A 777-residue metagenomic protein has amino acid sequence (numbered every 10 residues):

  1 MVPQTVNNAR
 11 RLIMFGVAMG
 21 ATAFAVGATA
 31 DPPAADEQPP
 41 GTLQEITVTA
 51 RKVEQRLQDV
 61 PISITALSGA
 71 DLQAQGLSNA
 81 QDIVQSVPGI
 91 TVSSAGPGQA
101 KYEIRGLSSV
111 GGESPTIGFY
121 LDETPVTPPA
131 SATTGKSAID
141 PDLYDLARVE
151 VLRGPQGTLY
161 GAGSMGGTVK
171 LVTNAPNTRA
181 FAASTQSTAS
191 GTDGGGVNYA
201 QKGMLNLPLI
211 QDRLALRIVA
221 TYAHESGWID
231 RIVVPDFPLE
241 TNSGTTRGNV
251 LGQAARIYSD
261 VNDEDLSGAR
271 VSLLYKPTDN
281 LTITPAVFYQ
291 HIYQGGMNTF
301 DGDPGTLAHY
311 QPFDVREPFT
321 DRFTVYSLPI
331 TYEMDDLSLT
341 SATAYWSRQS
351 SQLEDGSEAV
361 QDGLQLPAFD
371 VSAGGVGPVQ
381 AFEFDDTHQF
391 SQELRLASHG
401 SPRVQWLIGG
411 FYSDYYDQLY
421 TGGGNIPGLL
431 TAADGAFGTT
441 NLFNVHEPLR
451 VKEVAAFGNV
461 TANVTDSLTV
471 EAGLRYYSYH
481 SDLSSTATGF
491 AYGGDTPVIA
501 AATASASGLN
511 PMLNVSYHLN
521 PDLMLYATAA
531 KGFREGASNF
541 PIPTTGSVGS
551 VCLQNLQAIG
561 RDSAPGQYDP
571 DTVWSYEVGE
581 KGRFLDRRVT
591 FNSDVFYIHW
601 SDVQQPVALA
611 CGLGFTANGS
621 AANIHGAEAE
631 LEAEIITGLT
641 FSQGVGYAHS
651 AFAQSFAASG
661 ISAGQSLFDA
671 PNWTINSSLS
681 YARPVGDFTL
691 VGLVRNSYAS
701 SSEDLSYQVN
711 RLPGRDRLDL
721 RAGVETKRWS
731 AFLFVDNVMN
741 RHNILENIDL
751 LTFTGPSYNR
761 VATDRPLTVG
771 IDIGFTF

Functional and structural regions predicted by a protein language model:
M1-Q85, D279, I283, A633 (+2 more regions): N-terminal Sec signal peptide and the immediately downstream disordered periplasmic leader that contains the TonB box
D31, F369-S398, A436-F437, F443 (+6 more regions): Outer membrane beta-barrel strand-and-loop segments of large Gram-negative receptors, especially TonB-dependent
T49, Q81, Q85-T124, P128 (+1 more regions): Extracytoplasmic beta-strand/coil segments of soluble accessory domains associated with Gram-negative outer-membrane
P125-R153, Q201-G203: Short acidic/polar hinge/loop motifs at secondary-structure boundaries that mediate gating or recognition
A182, G194-G295, R322-V325, T387-Q392 (+4 more regions): Transmembrane beta-barrel wall of Gram-negative outer-membrane proteins
K202, P329-G356, H518, M524-Y526 (+6 more regions): Membrane-embedded beta-barrel scaffold of Gram-negative outer-membrane proteins
L407, N463-D466, V470, T590-W600 (+2 more regions): Gram-negative outer-membrane beta-barrel transporters
S697-L705, V724-F777: C-terminal beta-signal and adjacent terminal beta-strands/loops of Gram-negative outer-membrane beta-barrel proteins
